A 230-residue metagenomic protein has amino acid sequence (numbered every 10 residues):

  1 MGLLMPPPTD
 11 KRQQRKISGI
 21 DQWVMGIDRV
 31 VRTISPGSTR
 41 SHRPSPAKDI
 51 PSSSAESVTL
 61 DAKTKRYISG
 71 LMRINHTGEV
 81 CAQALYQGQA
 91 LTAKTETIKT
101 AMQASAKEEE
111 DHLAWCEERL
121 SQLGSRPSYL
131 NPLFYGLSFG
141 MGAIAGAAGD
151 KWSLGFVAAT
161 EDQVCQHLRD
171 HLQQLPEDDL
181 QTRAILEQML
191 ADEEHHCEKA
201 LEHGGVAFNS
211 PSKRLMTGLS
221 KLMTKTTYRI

Functional and structural regions predicted by a protein language model:
G2-I230: Non-heme di-metal
